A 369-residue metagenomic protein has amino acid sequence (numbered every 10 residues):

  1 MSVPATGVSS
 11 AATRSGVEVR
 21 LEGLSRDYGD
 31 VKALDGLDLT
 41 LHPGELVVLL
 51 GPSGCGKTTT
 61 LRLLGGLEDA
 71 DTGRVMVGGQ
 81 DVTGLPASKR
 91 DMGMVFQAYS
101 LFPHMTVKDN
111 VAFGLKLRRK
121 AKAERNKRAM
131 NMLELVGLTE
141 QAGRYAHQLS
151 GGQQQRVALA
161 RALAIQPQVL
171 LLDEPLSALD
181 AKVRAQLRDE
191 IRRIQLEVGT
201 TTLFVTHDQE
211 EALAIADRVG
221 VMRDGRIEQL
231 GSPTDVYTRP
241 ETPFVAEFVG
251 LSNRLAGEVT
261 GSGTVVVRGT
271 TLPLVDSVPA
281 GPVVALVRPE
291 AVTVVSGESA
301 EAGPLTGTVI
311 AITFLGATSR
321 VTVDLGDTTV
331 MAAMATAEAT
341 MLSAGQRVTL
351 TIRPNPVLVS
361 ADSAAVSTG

Functional and structural regions predicted by a protein language model:
S2-G7, V266-I312, T340-G369: Glycine/charge-rich catalytic "coupling/switch" loops of P-loop NTPases
L46, A87-F244: ABC ATPase nucleotide-binding domains
L50-P52: The feature captures the beta-strand-to-loop junction immediately N-terminal to the Walker
G65: Helix-to-loop junction immediately C-terminal to a conserved catalytic motif
D71-R74, E124, D224, A256: Conserved coupling/switch loops of ABC nucleotide-binding domains, chiefly the family-specific signature
G73-D81: Conserved ABC transporter NBD signature motif
